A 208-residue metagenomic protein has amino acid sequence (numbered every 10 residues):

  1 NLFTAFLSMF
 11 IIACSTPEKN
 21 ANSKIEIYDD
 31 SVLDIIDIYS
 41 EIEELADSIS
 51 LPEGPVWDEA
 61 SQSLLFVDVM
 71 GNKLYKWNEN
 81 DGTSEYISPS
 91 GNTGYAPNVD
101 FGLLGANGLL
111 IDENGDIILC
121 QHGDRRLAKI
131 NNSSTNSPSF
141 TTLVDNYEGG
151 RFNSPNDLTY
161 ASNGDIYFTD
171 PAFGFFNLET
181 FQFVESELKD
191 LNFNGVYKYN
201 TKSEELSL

Functional and structural regions predicted by a protein language model:
N1-L7: Sec-dependent signal peptide recognition, specifically the positively charged N-region followed immediately by
L7-S15: Hydrophobic h-region of N-terminal signal peptides that target proteins for export in Gram-negative bacteria
C14-L208: Sequence-structural signature of mature extracellular/luminal beta-sheet repeat domains, prominently beta-propellers
